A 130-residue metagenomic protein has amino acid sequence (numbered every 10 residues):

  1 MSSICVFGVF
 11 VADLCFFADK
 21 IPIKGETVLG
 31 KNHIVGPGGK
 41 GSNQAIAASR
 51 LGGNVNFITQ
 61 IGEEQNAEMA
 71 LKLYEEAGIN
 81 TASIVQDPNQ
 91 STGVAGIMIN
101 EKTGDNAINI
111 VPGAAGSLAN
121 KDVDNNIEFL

Functional and structural regions predicted by a protein language model:
M1-Q60, Q65-M69: Glycine-rich phosphate/adenosyl-contacting loop at the front of the ribokinase-like
E26-T27, V35, R50-L130: Conserved N-terminal subdomain of the carbohydrate kinase-like
